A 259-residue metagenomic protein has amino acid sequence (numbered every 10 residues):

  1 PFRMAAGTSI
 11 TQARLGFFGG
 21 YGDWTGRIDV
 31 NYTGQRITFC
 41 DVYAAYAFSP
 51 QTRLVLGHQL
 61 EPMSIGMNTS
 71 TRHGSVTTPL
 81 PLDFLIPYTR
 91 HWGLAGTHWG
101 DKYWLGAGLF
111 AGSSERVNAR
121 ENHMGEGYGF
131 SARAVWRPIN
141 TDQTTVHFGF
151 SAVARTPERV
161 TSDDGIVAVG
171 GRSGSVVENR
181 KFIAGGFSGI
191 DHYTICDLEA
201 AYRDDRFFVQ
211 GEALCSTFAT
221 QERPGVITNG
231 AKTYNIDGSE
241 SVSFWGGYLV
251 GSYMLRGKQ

Functional and structural regions predicted by a protein language model:
P1, H123-F244: Surface-exposed beta-loop-beta
P1-E158, S243-Q259: Outer membrane beta-barrel
